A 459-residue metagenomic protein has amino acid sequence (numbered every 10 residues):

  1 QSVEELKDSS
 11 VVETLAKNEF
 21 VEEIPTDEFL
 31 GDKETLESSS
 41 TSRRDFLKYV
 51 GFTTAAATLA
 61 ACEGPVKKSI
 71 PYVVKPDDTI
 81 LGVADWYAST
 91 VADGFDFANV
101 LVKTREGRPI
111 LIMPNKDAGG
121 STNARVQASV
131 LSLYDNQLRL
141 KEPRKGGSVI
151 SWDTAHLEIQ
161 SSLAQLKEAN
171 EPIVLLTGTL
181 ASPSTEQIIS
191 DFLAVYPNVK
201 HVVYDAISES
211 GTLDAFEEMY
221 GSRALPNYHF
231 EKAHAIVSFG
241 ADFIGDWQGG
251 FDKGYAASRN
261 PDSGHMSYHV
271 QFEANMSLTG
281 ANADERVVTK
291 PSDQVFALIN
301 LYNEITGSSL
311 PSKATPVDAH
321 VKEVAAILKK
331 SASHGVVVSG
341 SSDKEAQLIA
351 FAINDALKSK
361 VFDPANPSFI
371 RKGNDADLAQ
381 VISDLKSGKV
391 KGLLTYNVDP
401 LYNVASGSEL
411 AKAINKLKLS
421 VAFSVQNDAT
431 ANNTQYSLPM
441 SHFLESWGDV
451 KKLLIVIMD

Functional and structural regions predicted by a protein language model:
Q1-L310, T315-P316: N-terminal export/assembly segments and adjacent metallocofactor-ligating motifs of anaerobic energy-metabolism
I150, L157, L166-A169, N198-D459: Non-catalytic alpha/beta scaffold blocks inside enzyme catalytic domains
